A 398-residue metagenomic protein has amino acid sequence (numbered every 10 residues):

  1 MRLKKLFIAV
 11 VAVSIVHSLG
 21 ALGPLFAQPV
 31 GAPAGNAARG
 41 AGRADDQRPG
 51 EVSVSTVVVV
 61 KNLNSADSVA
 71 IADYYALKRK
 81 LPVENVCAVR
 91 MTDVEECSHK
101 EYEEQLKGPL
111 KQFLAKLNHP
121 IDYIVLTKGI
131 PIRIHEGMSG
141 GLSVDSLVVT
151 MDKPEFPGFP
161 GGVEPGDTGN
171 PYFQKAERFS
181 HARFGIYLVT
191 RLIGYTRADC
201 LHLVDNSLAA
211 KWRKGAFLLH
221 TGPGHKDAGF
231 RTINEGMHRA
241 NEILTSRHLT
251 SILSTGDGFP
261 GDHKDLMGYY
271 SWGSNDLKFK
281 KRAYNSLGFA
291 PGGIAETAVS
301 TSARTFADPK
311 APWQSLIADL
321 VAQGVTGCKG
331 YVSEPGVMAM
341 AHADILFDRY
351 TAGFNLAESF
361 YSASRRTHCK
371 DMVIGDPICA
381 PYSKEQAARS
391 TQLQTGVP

Functional and structural regions predicted by a protein language model:
M1-K5: Positively charged n-region of N-terminal signal peptides that target proteins for export
A9-P24: Bacterial N-terminal signal peptides
Q28-P398: Cysteine-dependent hydrolase recognition
